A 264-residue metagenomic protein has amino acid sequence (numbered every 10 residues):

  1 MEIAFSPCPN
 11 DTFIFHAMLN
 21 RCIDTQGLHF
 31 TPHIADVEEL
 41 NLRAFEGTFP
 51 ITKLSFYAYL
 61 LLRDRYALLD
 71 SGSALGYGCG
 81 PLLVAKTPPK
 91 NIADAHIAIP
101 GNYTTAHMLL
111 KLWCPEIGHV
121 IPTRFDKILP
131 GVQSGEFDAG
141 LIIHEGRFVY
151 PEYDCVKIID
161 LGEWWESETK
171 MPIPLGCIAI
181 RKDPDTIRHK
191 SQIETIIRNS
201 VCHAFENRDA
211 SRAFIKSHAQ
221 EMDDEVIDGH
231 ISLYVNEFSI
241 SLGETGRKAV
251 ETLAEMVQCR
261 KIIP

Functional and structural regions predicted by a protein language model:
E2, Y66-S73, H96: A structural signal for short loop-to-beta-strand junctions that line the ligand-binding cleft of periplasmic/secreted
E2-R21, P81-D138, E145, K248: Bilobed "Venus flytrap"/periplasmic-binding protein-like clamshell domains and structurally analogous long
N10-I14, I23-F45, F49-S55: Extracytoplasmic small-molecule ligand-binding "clamshell" domains of the periplasmic binding protein/Venus flytrap
D36-E38, G47-L60, R124-F125, I142-F148: Beta->alpha turn/N-cap motifs
A44-F45, V132-Q133, V257: Hydrophobic residues within well-ordered alpha-helices
L68-P89, E166-D183: Hydrophobic/proline-rich hinge and linker segments of small-molecule sensing/allosteric domains, predominantly
F125-K216: Pocket-lining segment of extracytoplasmic ligand-binding domains
T186-M256: Secondary-structure end/capping motifs
